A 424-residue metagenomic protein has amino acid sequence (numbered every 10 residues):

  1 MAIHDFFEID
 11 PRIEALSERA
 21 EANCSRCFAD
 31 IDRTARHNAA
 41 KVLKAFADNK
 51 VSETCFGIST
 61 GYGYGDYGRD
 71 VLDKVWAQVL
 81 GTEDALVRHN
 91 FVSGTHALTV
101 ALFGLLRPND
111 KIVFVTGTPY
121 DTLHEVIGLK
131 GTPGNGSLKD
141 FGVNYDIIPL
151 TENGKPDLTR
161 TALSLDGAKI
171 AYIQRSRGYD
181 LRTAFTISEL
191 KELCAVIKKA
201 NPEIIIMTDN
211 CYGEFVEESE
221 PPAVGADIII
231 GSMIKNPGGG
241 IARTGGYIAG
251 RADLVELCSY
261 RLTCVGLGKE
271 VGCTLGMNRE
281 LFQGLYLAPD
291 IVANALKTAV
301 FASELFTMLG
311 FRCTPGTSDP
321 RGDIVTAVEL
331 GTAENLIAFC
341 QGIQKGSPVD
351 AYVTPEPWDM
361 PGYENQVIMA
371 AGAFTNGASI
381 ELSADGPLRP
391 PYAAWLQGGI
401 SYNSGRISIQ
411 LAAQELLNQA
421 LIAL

Functional and structural regions predicted by a protein language model:
A2-E8, T99, L106, K111 (+3 more regions): Phosphate-/polyanion-interacting regions in eukaryotic proteins
I3-C24, D32, V42-D48, S52-C55 (+7 more regions): Conserved PLP-enzyme active-site core in the AAT-like
F28-R36: A short, basic N-terminal segment
C55, S59, L86-H89, I324-E329: Short glycine-rich or small-residue beta-strand-to-loop segments that form or flank ligand, phosphate, metal/Fe-S
V75: Solvent-exposed, charged/polar functional surfaces in cytosolic regulatory/catalytic domains
T307-L424: Conserved C-terminal alpha-helix-loop-beta "cap" of PLP-dependent enzymes that closes/shapes the active-site mouth
